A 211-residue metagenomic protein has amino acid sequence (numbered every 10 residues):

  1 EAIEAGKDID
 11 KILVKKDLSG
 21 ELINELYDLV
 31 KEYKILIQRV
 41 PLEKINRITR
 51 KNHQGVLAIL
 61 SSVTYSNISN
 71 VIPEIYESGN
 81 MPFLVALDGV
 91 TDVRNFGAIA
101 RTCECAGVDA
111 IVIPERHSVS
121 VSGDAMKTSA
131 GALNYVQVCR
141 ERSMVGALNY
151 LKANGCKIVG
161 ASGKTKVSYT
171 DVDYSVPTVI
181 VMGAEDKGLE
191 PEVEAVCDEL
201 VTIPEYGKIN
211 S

Functional and structural regions predicted by a protein language model:
E1, D88-A98, S143, N210: Amphipathic alpha-helical repeat scaffolds
E1-E74: N-terminal positively charged helical leader segments and presequences
L22, S118-D124, K187-V196: Short, glycine/polar-rich helix-capping loops at beta-to-alpha or helix-loop-helix junctions that flank or form
P41, S61, D88, P114-E115 (+4 more regions): Short beta->alpha connector loops at strand-helix junctions that form conserved, small/polar/Pro-enriched
D109-V167: Histidine/lysine/aspartate-rich catalytic loop segments that bind and position anionic ligands
K127-A132, P191-S211: Structured adenosyl-cofactor binding patch, chiefly the S-adenosyl-L-methionine
